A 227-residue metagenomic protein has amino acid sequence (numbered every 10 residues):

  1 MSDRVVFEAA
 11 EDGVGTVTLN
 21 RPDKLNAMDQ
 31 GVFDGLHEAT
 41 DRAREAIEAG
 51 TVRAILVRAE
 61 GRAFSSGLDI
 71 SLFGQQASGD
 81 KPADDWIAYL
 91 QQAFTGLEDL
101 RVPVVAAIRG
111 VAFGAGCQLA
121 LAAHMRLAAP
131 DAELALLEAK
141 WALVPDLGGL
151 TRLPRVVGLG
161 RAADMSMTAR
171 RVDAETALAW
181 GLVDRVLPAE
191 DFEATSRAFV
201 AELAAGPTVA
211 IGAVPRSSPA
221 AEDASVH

Functional and structural regions predicted by a protein language model:
M1-E60, K81, T95: Conserved CoA-thioester-binding segment of acyl-CoA-metabolizing enzymes
R4, A59-T95, A112, A142 (+1 more regions): Glycine- (often His-adjacent) and acidic-residue-rich active-site loop that binds/positions the CoA thioester
V17, R21, G35-L36, V57 (+6 more regions): Terminal peptide-recognition signature
R21, R58-E60, S66-D69, A107-R109 (+2 more regions): A secondary-structure boundary/capping signal
G31-G35, Y89, G96, T195 (+1 more regions): Charged catalytic carboxylate motif
T95-I211: Crotonase-fold acyl-CoA enzyme core
A201-V209, R216-V226: Generic secondary-structure signature for well-ordered alpha-helical cores
